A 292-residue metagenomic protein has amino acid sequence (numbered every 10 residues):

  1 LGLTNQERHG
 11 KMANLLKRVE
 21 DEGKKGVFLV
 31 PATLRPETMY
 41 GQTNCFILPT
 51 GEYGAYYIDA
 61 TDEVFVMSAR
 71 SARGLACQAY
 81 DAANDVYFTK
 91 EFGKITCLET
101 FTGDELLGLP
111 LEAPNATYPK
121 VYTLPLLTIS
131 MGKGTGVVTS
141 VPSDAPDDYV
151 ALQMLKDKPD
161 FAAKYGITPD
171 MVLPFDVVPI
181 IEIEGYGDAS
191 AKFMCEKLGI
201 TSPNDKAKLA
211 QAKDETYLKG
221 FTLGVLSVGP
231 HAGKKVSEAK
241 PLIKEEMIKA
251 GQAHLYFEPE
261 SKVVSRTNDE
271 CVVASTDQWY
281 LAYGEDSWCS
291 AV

Functional and structural regions predicted by a protein language model:
L1-Y40, Y118-P119, K133-V292: Residue patterns forming the tRNA-binding/recognition surfaces of aminoacyl-tRNA synthetases and related DALR
P36-F46, G51-V137, D147-V150: Protease-associated
